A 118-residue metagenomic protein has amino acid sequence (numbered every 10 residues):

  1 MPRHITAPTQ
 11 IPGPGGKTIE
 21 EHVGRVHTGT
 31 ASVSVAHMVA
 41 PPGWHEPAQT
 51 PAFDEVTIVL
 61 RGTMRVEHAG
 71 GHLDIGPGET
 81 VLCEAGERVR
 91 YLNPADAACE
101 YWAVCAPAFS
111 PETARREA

Functional and structural regions predicted by a protein language model:
M1-S32, P47, T113-A118: A short, N-terminal "cap"/entry segment at the start of jelly-roll beta-barrel domains of the cupin/DSBH fold
T28-A31, P41-W44, R61-T63, H72 (+1 more regions): Short, charged/polar surface micro-motifs in flexible loops or helix N-caps
V35-M38, L82, D96-T113: A short hydrophobic beta-strand segment most commonly corresponding to one strand of the jelly-roll/cupin
H37-P41, P51-V66, V104-A106: Short, conserved beta-strand element in jelly-roll/cupin
E46-A48, V66-E67, C83, V89-A95: Short beta-strand His + acidic residue motifs that chelate non-heme Fe in jelly-roll/DSBH and cupin folds
T63-R65, H72, R88, A98: Structural motif
G70-A85: Short acidic-glycine-tyrosine-enriched beta hairpin
